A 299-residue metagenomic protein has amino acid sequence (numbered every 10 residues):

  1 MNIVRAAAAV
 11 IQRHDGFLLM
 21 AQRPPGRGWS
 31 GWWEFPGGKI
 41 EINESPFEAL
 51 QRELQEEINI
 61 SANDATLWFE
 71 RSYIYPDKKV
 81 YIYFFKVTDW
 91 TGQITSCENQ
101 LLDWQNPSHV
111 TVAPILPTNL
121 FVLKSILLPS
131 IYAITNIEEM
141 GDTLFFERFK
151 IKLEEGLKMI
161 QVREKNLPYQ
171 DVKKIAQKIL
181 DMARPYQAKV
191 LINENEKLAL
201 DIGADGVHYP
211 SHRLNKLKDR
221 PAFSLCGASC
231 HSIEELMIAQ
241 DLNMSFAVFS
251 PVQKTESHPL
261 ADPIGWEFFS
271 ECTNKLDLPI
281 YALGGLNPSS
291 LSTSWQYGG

Functional and structural regions predicted by a protein language model:
M1-L18, E70: Conserved N-terminal beta-strand and adjoining loop/helix that marks the start of the Nudix/MutT-like hydrolase domain
R5-A7, Q55, N59-Q93: Active-site segment of metal-dependent pyrophosphate-handling enzymes, primarily the Nudix hydrolase catalytic core
F17-E57, W68-F69: Conserved Nudix-box catalytic region and its N-terminal flanking loop in Nudix hydrolases and closely related
F84-T88, I94-L127: NUDIX/MutT-family hydrolases
P129-L144, L225-C230: Active-site mouth loops of central-metabolism enzymes
K173-E194, S211-L214, D219-S232, A261-N287: Alpha-helix-loop-beta-strand connector modules within alpha/beta enzyme cores
V190-D205, H231-N243, N274-A282, L286-G299: Catalytic cores of alpha/beta
